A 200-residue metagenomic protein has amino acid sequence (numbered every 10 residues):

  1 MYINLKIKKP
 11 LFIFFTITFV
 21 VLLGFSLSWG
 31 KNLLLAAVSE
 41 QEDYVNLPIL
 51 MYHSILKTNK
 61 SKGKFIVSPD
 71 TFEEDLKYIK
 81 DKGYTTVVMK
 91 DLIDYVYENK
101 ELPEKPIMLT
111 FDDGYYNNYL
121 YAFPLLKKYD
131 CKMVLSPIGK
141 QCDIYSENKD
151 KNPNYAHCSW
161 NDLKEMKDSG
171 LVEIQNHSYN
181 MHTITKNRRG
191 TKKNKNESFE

Functional and structural regions predicted by a protein language model:
M1-K9: N-terminal Lys/Arg-rich, disordered targeting/topogenic segments
Y2, F14-I107: N-terminal pre-catalytic segment of deacetylase/amide-hydrolase enzymes
L50, I55-K57, K62, K105-I107 (+1 more regions): Metal-dependent polysaccharide deacetylase catalytic core of the NodB/CE4 family, i.e., the active-site-bearing domain
I66-D70, Y116, H157: Soluble non-cytosolic domains of exported or imported proteins
S68, L125-K128: Glycine-rich, phosphate-binding/catalytic loops in enzymes
F72-L76, F123, W160-K164: Generic structural signal for well-ordered alpha-helices, preferentially at hydrophobic/aromatic core positions
Y97, N118-L120: Short N-terminal helix/helix-N-cap motif within the alpha/beta-hydrolase-1
T110-Y115: Substrate-binding cleft of extracellular glycoside hydrolase catalytic domains
